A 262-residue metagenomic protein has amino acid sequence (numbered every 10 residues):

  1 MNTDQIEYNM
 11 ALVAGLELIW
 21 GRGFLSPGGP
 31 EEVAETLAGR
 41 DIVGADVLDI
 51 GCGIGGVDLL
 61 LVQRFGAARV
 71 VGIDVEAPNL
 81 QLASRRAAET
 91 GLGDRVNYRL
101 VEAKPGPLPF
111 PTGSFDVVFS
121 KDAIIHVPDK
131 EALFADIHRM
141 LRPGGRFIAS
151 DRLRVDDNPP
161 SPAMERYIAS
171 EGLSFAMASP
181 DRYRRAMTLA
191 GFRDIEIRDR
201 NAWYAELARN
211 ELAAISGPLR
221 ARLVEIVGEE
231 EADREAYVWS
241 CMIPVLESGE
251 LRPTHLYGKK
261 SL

Functional and structural regions predicted by a protein language model:
S26-V43: Conserved alpha-helix/loop element of class I SAM-dependent methyltransferases that forms part of the SAM/SAH-binding
L48, G56-G106: Class I SAM-dependent methyltransferase SAM/SAH-binding core
P107-V117: A short acidic, Gly/Pro-enriched loop at the edge of an enzyme's catalytic core that lines a small-molecule cofactor
V117-D129: A short SAM/SAH-binding and catalytic strip from SAM-dependent methyltransferases
E131-R146: A short glycine-rich, Lys/Arg-flanked "PGG" loop and its adjoining helix->strand segment in the class I
L153-S174: Short, glycine-/aromatic-enriched active-site segment of Class I SAM-dependent methyltransferases
A176-A190: Short alpha-helix
E196-L262: Conserved Class I S-adenosyl-L-methionine
